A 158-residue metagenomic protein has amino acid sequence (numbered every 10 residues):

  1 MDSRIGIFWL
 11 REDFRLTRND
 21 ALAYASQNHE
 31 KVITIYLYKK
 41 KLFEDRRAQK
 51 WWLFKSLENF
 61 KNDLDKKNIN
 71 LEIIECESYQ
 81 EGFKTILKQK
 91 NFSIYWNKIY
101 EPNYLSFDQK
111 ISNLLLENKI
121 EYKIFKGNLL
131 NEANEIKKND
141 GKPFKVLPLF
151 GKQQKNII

Functional and structural regions predicted by a protein language model:
M1-I158: Trp/Phe/Arg-rich N-terminal binding region typifying the photolyase-homology
